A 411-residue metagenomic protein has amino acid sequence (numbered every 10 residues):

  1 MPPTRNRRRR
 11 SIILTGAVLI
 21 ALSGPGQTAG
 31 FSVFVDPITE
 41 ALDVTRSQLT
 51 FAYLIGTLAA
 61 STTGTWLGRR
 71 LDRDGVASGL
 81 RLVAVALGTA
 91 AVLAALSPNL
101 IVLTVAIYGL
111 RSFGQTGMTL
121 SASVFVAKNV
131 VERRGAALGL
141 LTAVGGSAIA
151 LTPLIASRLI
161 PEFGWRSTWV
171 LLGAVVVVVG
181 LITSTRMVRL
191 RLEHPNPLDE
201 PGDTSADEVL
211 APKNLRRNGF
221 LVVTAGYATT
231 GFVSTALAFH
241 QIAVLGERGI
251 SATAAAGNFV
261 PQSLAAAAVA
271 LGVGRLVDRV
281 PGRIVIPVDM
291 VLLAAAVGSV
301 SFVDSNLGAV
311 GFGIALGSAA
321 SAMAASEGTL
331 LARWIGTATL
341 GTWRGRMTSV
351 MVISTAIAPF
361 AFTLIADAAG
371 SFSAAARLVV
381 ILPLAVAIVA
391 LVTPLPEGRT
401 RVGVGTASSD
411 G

Functional and structural regions predicted by a protein language model:
I12-P37, L42-R46, G64-L67, L237-I242: Extracytoplasmic
A21-L22, I101-G117, A228, G308-A322: Hydrophobic core of transmembrane alpha-helices in multi-pass small-molecule transporters, especially MFS/SLC-type
F31-V35, R216-A270: Extracytoplasmic gate region of multi-pass secondary transporters
I38, T116-V130, A322-I335: Intracellular juxtamembrane helix-capping segments at the cytosolic ends of symmetry-related transmembrane helices
T62-L100, V277: Conserved MFS/SLC helix-loop-helix module at the cytosolic interface between two early adjacent transmembrane helices
L140, I335-A369: A late C-terminal transmembrane helix in Major Facilitator Superfamily
V144-L192: Helix-loop-helix hairpin linking two adjacent transmembrane segments in secondary transporters
Q262-S263, V269, V277-L330: C-terminal transmembrane helical hairpin of 12-TM major facilitator-type secondary transporters
